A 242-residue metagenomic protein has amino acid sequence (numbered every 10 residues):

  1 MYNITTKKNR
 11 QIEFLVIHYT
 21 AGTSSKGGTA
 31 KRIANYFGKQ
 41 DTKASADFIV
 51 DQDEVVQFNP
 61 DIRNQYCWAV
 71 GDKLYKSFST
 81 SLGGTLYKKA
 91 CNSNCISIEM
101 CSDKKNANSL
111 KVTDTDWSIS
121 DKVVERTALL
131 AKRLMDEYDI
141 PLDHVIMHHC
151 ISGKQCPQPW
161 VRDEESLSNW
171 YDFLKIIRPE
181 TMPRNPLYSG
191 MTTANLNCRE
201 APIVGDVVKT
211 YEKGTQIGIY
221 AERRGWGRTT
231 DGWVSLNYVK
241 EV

Functional and structural regions predicted by a protein language model:
M1-C91: N-terminal catalytic cores of peptidoglycan-degrading enzymes
K8-N9, K88-S97, C101-R184, K213: Basic/polar, cationic surfaces and motifs that engage anionic cell-wall and phosphate/carboxylate ligands
Q11-E13, A44, D51, N92-N94 (+5 more regions): Residues that flank catalytic or metal-binding motifs in active/ligand-binding sites
T181-N197, T210-K213, E222-R223, K240-V242: SH3-family beta-barrel domains
A201-D206: Short alpha-helix capping/helix-loop boundary micro-motifs
T230-V242: Boundary regions of SH3-family modules and the immediately adjacent low-complexity/disordered segments in eukaryotic
